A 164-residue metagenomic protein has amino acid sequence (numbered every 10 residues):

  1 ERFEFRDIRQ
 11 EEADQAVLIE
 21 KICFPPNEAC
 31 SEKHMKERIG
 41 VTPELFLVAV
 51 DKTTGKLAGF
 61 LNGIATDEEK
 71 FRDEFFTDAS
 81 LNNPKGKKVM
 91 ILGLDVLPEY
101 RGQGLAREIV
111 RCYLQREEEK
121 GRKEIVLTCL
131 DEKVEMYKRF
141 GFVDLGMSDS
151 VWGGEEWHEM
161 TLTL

Functional and structural regions predicted by a protein language model:
R2-A16: A short beta-loop-alpha structural element at the N-terminal edge of CoA-dependent acyl/N-acetyltransferase catalytic
R9, L130-D131, G146-L164: C-terminal "cap" of GNAT-fold acetyltransferases
P25-T53, F60-L81: Active-site rim helix/loop that mediates acceptor-substrate recognition in acyltransferases
K56-D95, R101, S148-E156: Conserved acyl-donor/pantetheine-binding loop and adjacent beta-alpha core of acyl/acetyltransferases and related
V96, G102-Q115: Conserved acetyl-CoA-binding loop-helix of GNAT-fold acetyltransferases
V110, R116-L130: Conserved GNAT acetyl-CoA-binding A-motif
K138-S148: Conserved acetyl-CoA-binding loop of GNAT-fold acetyltransferases
